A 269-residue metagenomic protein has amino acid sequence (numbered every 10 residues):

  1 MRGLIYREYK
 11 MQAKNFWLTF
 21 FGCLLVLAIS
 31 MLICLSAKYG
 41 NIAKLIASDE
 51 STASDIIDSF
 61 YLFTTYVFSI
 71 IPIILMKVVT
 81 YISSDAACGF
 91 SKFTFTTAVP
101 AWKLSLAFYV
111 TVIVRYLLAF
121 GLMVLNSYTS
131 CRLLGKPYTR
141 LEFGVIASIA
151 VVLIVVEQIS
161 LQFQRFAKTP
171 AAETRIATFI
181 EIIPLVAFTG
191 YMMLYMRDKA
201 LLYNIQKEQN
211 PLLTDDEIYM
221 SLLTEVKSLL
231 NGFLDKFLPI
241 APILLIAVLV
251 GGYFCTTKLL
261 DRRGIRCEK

Functional and structural regions predicted by a protein language model:
M1-S91, S105-K269: Hydrophobic alpha-helical transmembrane segments of membrane proteins
F95-A101: Short helix-to-coil transition segments within interhelical loops that connect adjacent transmembrane helices
